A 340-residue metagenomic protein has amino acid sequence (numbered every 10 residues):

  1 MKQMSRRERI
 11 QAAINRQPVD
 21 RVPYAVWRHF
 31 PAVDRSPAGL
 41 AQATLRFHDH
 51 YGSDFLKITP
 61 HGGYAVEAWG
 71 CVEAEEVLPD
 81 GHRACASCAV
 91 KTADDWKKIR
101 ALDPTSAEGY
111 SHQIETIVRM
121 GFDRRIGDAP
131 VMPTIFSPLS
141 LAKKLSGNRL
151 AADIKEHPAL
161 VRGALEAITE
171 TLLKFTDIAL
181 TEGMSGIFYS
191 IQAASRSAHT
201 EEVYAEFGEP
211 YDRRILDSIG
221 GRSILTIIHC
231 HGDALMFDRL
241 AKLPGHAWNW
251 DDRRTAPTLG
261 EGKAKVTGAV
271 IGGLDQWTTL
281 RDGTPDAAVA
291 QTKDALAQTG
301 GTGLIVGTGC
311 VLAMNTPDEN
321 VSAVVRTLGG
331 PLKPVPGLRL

Functional and structural regions predicted by a protein language model:
M1-P31, A43, P104-L340: Active-site loop segments of alpha/beta catalytic cores
A25-H29, L40, L56-A65, G70: Active-site loop/lid in soluble adenylation, ligation, and acyl-transfer enzymes
F30-L56: Active-site-flanking structural segment that lines cofactor/substrate pockets
S36-Q42, V66-P79: Glycine-rich loop at the start of a catalytic domain that most often binds anionic cofactors/ligands
C71, C85-C88, C230, C310: Generic recognition of cysteine residues
E73-E75, A86-V90, K143-A151: Short, flexible, mixed-charge acidic loops at enzyme active sites
P79-R119: A gly/proline- and charged-residue-enriched helix-loop-helix capping module
